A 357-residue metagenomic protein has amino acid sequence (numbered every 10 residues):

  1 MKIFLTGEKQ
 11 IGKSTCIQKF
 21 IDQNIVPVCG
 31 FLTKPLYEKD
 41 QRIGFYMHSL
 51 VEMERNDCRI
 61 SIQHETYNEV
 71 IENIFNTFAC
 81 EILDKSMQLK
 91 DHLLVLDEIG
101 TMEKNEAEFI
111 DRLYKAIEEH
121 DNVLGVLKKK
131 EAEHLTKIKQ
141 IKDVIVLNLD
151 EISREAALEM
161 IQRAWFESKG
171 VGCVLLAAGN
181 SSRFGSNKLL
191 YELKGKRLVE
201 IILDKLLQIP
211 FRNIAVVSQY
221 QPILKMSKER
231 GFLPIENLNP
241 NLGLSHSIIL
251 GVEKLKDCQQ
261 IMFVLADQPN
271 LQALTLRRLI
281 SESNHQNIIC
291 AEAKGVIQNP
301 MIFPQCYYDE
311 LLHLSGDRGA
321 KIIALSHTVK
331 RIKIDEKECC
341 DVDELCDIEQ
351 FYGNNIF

Functional and structural regions predicted by a protein language model:
K13: Conserved lysine of the Walker
C16, F20: Hydrophobic positions on the alpha1 helix immediately C-terminal to the Walker A/P-loop
D22-Y67: N-terminal phosphate/diphosphate-binding loop that engages ATP/GTP or pyrophosphate donors across diverse enzyme folds
S86-M87, I99-S168: Replace "adjacent to P-loop NTPase cores in ATP/GTP-dependent enzymes" with "adjacent to NTP-binding cores
G170-S218: N-terminal glycine-rich phosphate-binding loop and ensuing alpha1 helix
I201-Q260, L274: Conserved N-terminal catalytic core of the sugar/cofactor nucleotidyltransferase
N241-F303: Conserved beta-loop-beta/alpha segment of the NTase-like Rossmann-fold superfamily that binds/positions NTPs
H313-F357: Conserved alpha/beta core of the MobA/IspD/sugar-nucleotide pyrophosphorylase nucleotidyltransferase superfamily
